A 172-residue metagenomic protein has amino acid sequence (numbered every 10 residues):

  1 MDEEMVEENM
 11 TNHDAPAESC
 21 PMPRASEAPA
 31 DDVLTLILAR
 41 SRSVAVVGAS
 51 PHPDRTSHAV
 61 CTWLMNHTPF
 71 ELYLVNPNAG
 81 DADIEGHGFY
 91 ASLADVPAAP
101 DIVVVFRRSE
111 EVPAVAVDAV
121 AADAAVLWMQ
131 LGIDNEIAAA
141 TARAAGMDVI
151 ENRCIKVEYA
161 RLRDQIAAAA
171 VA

Functional and structural regions predicted by a protein language model:
T11-S41: Short N-terminal or domain-adjacent regulatory/targeting segments
A45-V47: Conserved beta-strand elements of the Class I
P51-R55, T62-I84: NAD(P)-binding Rossmann-fold cofactor-contacting core
H67-E71, A122-L127, A145-M147: A short helix->loop->beta-strand "cap" motif at the edges of active sites that frequently abuts
E85-L93: Active-site regions of enzymes building and remodeling cell-envelope glycoconjugates
L93-I133: Mid-chain, well-packed structural core segment of small domains
L131-Y159: Rossmann-fold NAD(P)-binding glycine/threonine-rich loop
E158-A172: A charged, well-structured terminal subsegment
